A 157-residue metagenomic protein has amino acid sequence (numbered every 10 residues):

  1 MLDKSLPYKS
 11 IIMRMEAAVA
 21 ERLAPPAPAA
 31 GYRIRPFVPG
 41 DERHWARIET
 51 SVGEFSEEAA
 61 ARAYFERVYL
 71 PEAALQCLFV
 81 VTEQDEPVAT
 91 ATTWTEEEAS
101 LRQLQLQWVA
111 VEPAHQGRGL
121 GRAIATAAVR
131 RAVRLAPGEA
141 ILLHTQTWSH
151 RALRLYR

Functional and structural regions predicted by a protein language model:
M1-A30, V38: Acyl-donor-binding surface of acyltransferase catalytic domains
R33-W45: A short beta-loop-alpha structural element at the N-terminal edge of CoA-dependent acyl/N-acetyltransferase catalytic
T50-V111: A conserved beta-strand-loop-helix scaffold within acyl/acetyltransferase catalytic domains
L106, G117-A125, A132: Glycine-rich acyl-CoA binding loop
Q107-G117, T145-Q146: A short, internal acetyl-CoA/4′-phosphopantetheine-binding micro-motif in the GNAT/acyltransferase core
R118, R122, T147-R157: Conserved active-site alpha-helix within GNAT-family acetyltransferase domains
A127, R131, R154-L155: Structural preference for long, well-ordered alpha-helical segments within the folded cores of structured domains
A132-T145: Conserved GNAT acetyl-CoA-binding A-motif
